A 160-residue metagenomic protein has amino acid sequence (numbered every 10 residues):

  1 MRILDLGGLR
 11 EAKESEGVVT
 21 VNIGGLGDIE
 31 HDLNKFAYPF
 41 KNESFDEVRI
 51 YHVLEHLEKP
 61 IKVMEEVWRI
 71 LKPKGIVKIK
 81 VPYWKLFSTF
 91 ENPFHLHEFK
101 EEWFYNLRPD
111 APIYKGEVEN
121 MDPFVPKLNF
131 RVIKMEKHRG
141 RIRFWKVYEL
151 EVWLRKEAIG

Functional and structural regions predicted by a protein language model:
M1-R10: Conserved class I S-adenosyl-L-methionine
R2, G17-V19, I76: Residues at the starts of beta-strands that form the adenosine-phosphate
R10-K41: Adenosine-cofactor binding site in Rossmann-like domains, unifying the SAM/SAH pocket of S-adenosylmethionine-dependent
F45-D46: Local beta-strand N-terminus motif with an aromatic residue
R49: A conserved beta-strand element that flanks and buttresses the S-adenosyl-L-methionine
V53: Hydrophobic adenine-recognition pocket in adenosine-nucleotide-binding enzymes
I61-K62, E66, K72, I76-G160: S-adenosyl-L-methionine-dependent methyltransferase catalytic module, highlighting the catalytic core
